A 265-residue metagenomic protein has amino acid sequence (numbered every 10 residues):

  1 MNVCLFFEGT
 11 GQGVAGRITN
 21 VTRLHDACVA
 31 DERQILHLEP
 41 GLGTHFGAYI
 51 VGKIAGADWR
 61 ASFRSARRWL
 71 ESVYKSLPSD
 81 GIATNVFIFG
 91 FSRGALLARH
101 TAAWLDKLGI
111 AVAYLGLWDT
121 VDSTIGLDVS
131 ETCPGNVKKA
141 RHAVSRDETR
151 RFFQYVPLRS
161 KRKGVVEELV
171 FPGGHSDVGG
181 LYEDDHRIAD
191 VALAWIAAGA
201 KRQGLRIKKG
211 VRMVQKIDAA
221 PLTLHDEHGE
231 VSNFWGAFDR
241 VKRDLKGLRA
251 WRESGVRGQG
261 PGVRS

Functional and structural regions predicted by a protein language model:
M1-S265: Active-site- or binding-pocket-proximal scaffold segments within functional domains
